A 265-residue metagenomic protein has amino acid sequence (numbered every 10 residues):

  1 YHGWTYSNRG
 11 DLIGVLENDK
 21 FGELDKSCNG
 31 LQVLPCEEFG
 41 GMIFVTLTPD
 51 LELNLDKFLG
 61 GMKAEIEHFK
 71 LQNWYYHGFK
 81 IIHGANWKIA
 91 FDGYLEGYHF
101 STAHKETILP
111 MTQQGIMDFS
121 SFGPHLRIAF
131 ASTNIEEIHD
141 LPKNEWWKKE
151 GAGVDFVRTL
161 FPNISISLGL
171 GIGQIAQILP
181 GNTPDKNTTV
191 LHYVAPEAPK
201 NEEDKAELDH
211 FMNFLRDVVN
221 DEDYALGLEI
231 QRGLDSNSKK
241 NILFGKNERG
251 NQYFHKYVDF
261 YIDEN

Functional and structural regions predicted by a protein language model:
Y1-P49, K57-G60, G181: Rieske [2Fe-2S] iron-sulfur-binding domain
E37-E38, M42-N265: C-terminal catalytic domain of Rieske-type non-heme iron oxygenases
